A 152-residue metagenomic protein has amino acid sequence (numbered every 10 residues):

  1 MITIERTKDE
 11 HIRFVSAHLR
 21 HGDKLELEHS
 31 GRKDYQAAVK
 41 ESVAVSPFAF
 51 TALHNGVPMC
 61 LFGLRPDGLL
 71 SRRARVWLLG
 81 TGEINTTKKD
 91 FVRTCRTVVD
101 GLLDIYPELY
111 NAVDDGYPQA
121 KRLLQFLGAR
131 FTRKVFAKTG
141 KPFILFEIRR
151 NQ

Functional and structural regions predicted by a protein language model:
M1-A17: A short beta-loop-alpha structural element at the N-terminal edge of CoA-dependent acyl/N-acetyltransferase catalytic
E28-F48, D100-G101: Active-site rim helix/loop that mediates acceptor-substrate recognition in acyltransferases
S46-L64: Conserved beta-hairpin
F62-S71, R133-V135: A conserved beta-strand-loop-helix scaffold within acyl/acetyltransferase catalytic domains
R72-N85, D90, I144: Conserved acetyl-CoA binding element of GNAT-fold acetyltransferases
T87-G101, R122, F126: Conserved acetyl-CoA-binding loop-helix of GNAT-fold acetyltransferases
I105, L109-Q125, F136-T139: Conserved beta-strand-loop-alpha-helix junction that forms the acyl-donor binding cleft
A137-Q152: C-terminal "cap" of GNAT-fold acetyltransferases
